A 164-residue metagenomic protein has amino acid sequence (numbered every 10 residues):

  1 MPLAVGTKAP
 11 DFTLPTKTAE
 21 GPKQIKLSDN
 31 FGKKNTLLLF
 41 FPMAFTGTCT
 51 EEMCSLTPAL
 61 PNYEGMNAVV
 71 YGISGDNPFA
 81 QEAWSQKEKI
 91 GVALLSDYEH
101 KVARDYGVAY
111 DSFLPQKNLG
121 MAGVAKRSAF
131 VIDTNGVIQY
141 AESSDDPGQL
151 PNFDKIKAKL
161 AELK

Functional and structural regions predicted by a protein language model:
M1-K164: Chalcogenol-based redox active-site neighborhoods
